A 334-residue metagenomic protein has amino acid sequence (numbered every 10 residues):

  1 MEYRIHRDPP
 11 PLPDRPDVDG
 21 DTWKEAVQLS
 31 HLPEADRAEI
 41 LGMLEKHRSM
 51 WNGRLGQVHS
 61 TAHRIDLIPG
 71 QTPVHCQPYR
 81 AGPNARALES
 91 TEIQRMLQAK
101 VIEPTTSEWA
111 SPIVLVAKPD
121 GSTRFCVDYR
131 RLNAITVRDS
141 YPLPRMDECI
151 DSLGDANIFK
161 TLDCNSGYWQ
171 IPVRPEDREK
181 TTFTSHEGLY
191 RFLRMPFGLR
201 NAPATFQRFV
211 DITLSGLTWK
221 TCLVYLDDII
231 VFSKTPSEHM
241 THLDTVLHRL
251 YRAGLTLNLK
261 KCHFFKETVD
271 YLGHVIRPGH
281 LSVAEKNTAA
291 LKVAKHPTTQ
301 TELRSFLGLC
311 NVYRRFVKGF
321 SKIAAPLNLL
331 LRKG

Functional and structural regions predicted by a protein language model:
M1-E2: Aspartyl protease active-site motif detector
P16-Y141, G188, C222-L226, S233 (+2 more regions): Reverse-transcribing Pol proteins
A35-R54, H75-E108, S140-G154, I158 (+4 more regions): Inter-domain linker/hinge segments that demarcate the starts of reverse transcriptase and RNase H-type modules
H47, I65, M96, I113 (+14 more regions): Mobile genetic element proteins and their domesticated derivatives, centered on retroelements and DNA transposons
A87, G154-N157, E187-K220, T301-S321: Conserved pre-motif C helix in the palm subdomain of viral-like polymerases
V116-R124, L132-R138, W169-P172, V210 (+3 more regions): Catalytic palm subdomain of template-directed nucleic-acid polymerases, centered on the conserved carboxylate motif
P119-N133, R145, C149-Y168, S282-V283 (+1 more regions): Conserved catalytic palm subdomain of right-hand nucleotidyl-transferase polymerases, strongest for RNA-directed enzymes
K220, Y225, Y251, K260-G334: C-terminal reverse transcriptase regions that engage the nucleic-acid substrate
